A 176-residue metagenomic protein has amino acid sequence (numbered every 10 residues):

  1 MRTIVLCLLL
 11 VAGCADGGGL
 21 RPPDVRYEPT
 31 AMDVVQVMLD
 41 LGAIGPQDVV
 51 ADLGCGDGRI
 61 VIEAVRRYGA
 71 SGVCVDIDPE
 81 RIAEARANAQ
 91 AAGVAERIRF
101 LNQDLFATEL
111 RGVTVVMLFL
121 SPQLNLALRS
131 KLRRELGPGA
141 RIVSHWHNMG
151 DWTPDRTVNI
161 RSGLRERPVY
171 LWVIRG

Functional and structural regions predicted by a protein language model:
L8, C14-D48: S-adenosyl-L-methionine
Q47-G56: Conserved class I S-adenosyl-L-methionine
G58-I62: Glycine-rich SAM-binding Motif I of class I
S71-D76: Conserved SAM-binding motif I beta-strand of class I
I82-G112: S-adenosyl-L-methionine
R111-A127: A short SAM/SAH-binding and catalytic strip from SAM-dependent methyltransferases
Q123-G176: C-terminal substrate-binding/active-site "lid" region of AdoMet-derived donor-dependent transferases
